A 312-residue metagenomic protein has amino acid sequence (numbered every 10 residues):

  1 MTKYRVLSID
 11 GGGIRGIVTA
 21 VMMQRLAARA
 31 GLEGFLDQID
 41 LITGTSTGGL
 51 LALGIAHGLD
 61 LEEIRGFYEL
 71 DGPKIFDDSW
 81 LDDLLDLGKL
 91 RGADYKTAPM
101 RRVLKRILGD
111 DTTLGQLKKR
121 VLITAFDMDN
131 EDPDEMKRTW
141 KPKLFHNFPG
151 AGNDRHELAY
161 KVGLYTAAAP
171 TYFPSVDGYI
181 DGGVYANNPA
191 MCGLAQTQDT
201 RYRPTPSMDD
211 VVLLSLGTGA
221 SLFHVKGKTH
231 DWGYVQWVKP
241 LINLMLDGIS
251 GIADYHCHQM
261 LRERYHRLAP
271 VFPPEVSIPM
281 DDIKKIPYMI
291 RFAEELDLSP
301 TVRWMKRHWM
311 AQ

Functional and structural regions predicted by a protein language model:
M1-T2, E33-Q38, L114-K118, P204-D210 (+1 more regions): Short helix-terminating capping/connector loops at secondary-structure junctions
M1-T2, T171-G178, V184-A186, T205-M208 (+3 more regions): C-terminal helical/tail subdomains of lipid-metabolizing enzymes
Y4-S8, I14-L104, K161, A293: Patatin-like phospholipase
V6-I9, Q38-S46, V121-F126, M208-F223 (+1 more regions): Extended hydrophobic secondary-structure segments that form protein cores and membrane-embedded regions
G11-I14, T47-L50, G58, M128-N130 (+6 more regions): Conserved beta-strand elements of beta-rich interaction domains across eukaryotes, especially beta-propellers
G12, G48, L104, I123 (+5 more regions): Conserved small-residue
D77, D83, G115-D199: Active-site gating loop/helix substructures
L85-K89, A93-R120, L144, V176 (+3 more regions): Surface cap/lid and interfacial helix-loop subdomains adjacent to catalytic sites that gate substrate access
